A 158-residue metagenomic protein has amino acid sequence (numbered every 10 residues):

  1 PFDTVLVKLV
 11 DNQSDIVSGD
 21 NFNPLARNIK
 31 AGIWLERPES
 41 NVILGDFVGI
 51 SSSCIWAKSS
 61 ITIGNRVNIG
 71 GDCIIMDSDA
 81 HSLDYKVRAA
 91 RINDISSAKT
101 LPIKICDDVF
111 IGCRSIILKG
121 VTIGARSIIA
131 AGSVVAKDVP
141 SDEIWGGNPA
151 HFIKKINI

Functional and structural regions predicted by a protein language model:
P1-L83, K99, I103-D108, R114-I117 (+3 more regions): Domain-scale signature associated with acetyltransferase and cell-envelope carbohydrate enzymes
S51, V135, G146: Conserved Rossmann-like nucleotide-binding pocket used by diverse enzymes that bind dinucleotide cofactors
G71-D72, R91-N93, G132-S133: Short amphipathic alpha-helical patches
Y85-I95: Short glycine/proline- and charge-enriched loop/turn segments that cap or connect secondary-structure elements
I95, L101-P102, V135: Short secondary-structure boundary/capping segments
G112, L118, A130, V135-A136: Short hydrophobic beta-strand segments in globular cytosolic domains
V121: Extracellular carbohydrate recognition
I128, I144-G146: Short-chain dehydrogenase/reductase
